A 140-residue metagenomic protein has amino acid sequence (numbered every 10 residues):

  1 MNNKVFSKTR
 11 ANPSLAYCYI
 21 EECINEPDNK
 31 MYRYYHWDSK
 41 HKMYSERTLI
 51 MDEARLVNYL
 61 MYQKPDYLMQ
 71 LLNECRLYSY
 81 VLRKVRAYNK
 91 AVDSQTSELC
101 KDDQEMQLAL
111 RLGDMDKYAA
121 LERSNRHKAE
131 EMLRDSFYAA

Functional and structural regions predicted by a protein language model:
N2, A16, I20, N25 (+3 more regions): Extracellular/luminal domains of secretory-pathway glycoproteins
N3-V5, T9-S14: Extended, Lys/Arg-enriched charged tracts that mediate electrostatic binding to polyanionic substrates
S14-L15, V57: N-terminal leader/targeting segments
E22-L77: Short N-terminal mixed-charge amphipathic segments
E53-L56, V81, V85, E122-R126 (+1 more regions): Short runs of predominantly hydrophobic/aromatic residues within well-ordered alpha helices that form helix-helix
L60-Y62, D66-D114: Aromatic-anchored, charged helix-turn/loop surface patch used as a conserved interaction hotspot
K101-A140: C-terminal charged interaction modules
